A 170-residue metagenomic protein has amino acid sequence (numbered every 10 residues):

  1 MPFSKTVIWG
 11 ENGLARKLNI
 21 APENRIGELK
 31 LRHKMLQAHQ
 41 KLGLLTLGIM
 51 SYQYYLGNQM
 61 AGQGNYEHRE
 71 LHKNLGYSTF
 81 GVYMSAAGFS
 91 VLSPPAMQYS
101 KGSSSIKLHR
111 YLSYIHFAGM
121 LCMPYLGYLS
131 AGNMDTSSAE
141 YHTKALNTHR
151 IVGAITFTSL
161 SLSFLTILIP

Functional and structural regions predicted by a protein language model:
M1-N74, S85-S103: N-terminal targeting leaders of membrane proteins
K41-Y55, Y77-L92, Y111-L126, I151-L165: Membrane-active amphipathic alpha-helices enriched in small hydrophobic residues
E67-E70, S104-I106, E140-N147: Replace "Gram-negative outer membrane beta-barrel proteins" with "bacterial and organellar outer membrane beta-barrel
L71-G76, N147-I151: Hydrophobic alpha-helical transmembrane segments
Y99-S113: Loop-to-transmembrane helix junctions at the membrane interface
K101-S104, A131, L168-P170: Cytosolic juxtamembrane helix at the C-terminal end of the final transmembrane segment
M123-S137: Transmembrane alpha-helical segments of integral membrane proteins
N133-T156, I169: Predominantly the C-terminal beta-signal and adjacent terminal strand-loop region of outer-membrane beta-barrel
